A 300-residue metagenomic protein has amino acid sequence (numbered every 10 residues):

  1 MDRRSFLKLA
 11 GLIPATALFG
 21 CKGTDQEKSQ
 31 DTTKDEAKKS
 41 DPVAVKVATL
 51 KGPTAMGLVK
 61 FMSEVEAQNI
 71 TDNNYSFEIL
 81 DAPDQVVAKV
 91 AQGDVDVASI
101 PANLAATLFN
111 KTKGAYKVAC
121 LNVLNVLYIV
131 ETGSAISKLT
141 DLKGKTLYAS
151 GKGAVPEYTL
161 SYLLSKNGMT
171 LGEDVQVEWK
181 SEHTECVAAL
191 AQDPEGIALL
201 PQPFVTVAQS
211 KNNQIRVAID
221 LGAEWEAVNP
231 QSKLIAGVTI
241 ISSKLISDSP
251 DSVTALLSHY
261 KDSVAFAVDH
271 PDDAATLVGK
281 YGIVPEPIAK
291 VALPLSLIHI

Functional and structural regions predicted by a protein language model:
S5-G23: N-terminal export signals
L9, K89, G144-K145, A189 (+2 more regions): Generic alpha-helical secondary-structure signal
K22-S40: Short, low-complexity, disordered segments immediately C-terminal to signal peptides in bacterial exported proteins
D35-K180, P194-Q202, A218-L221: Short, glycine-/small- and polar/acidic-enriched structural segments that line small-molecule recognition paths
N103-L104, T112, E182-V278: Pocket-lining segment of extracytoplasmic ligand-binding domains
L171-Q176, G282-P294: Short, surface-exposed acidic
I298-I300: Conserved small/polar residues in nucleotide/adenosyl-binding loops
